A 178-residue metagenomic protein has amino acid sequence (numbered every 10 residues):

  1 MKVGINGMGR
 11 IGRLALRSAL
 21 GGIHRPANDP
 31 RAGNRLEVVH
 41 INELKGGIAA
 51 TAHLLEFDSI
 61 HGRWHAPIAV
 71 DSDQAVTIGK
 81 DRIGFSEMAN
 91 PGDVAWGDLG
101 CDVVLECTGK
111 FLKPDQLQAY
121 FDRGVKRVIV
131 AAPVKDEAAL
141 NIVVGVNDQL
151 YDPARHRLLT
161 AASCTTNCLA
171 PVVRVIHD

Functional and structural regions predicted by a protein language model:
M1-D178: N-terminal Rossmann-like NAD(P) cofactor-binding subdomain of oxidoreductases, focused on the glycine-rich
